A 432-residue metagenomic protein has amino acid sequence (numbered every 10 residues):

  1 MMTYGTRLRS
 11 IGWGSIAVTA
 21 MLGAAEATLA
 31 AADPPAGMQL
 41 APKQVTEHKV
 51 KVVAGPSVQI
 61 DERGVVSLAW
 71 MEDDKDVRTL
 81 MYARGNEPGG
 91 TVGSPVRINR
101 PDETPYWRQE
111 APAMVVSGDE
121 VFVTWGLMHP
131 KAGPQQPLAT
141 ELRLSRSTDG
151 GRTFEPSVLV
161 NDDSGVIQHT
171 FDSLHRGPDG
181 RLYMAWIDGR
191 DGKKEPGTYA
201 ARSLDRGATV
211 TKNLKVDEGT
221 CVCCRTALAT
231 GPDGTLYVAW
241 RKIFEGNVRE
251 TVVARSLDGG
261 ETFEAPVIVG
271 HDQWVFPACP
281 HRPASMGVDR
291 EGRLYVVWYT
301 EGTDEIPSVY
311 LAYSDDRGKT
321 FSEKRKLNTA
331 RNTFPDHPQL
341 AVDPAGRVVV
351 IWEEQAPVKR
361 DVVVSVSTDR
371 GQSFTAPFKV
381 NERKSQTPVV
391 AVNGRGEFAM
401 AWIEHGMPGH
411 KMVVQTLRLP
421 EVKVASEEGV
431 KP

Functional and structural regions predicted by a protein language model:
M1-R9: N-terminal secretory signal peptides that target proteins for export/translocation
G12-E26: Bacterial N-terminal signal peptides
L29-P432: Extracellular, repeat-based ectodomains that mediate carbohydrate processing or recognition
